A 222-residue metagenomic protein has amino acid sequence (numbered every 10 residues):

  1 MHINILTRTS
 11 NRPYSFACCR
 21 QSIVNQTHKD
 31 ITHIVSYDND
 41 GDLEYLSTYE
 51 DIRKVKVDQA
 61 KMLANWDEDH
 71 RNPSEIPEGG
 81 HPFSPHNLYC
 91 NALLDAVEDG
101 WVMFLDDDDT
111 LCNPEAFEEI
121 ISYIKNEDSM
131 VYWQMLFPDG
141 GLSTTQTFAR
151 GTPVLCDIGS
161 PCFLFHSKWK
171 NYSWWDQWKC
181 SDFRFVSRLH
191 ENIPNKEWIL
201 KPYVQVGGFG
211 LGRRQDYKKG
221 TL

Functional and structural regions predicted by a protein language model:
M1-S22: N-proximal low-complexity "stem/linker" segments adjacent to membrane-targeting elements
Q21-D30: Short, acidic, metal-binding catalytic loop of nucleotide-sugar glycosyltransferases
D42-V97: Active-site-proximal specificity loops/subdomain of glycosyltransferases
S84, T144-L164: A recurrent flexible, glycine/aromatic-enriched loop bordering the glycosyltransferase active site that acts as
D99-T110: Short beta-strand-to-loop acidic/aromatic patch adjacent to the donor-nucleotide binding site
D109-S122: Acidic donor-binding/catalytic loop of UDP-sugar-dependent glycosyltransferases, especially processive GT2
V131-T145: Short beta-strand-to-loop element that shapes/binds the nucleotide-sugar donor at the catalytic cleft/hinge
K179-F185: Acidic donor-binding loop at a coil-to-helix junction in glycosyltransferase catalytic cores that engages
